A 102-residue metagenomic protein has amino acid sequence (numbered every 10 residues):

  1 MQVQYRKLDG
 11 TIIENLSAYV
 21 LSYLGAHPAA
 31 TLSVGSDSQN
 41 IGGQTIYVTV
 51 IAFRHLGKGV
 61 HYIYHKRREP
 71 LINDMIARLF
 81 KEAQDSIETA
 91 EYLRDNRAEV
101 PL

Functional and structural regions predicted by a protein language model:
M1-V34, Q39-N40: Basic, amphipathic N-terminal segments that precede the first structured/catalytic domain
V3-Q4, A26, Y62-M75: Argonaute/PIWI-family RNA-guided endonuclease scaffold
Y5, Y19, Y23, Y47 (+2 more regions): Sequence-level detector for tyrosine residue identity
N15, I46, K81-Q84: Conserved active-site and cofactor/substrate-binding residues in soluble primary-metabolism enzymes
A29, P101-L102: A general structural motif
V34-G35, Q39-Y64: Acidic, metal-ligating active-site segments
E69-P101: Acidic helix/loop or adjacent segment enriched in Glu/Asp that either coordinates divalent metal
